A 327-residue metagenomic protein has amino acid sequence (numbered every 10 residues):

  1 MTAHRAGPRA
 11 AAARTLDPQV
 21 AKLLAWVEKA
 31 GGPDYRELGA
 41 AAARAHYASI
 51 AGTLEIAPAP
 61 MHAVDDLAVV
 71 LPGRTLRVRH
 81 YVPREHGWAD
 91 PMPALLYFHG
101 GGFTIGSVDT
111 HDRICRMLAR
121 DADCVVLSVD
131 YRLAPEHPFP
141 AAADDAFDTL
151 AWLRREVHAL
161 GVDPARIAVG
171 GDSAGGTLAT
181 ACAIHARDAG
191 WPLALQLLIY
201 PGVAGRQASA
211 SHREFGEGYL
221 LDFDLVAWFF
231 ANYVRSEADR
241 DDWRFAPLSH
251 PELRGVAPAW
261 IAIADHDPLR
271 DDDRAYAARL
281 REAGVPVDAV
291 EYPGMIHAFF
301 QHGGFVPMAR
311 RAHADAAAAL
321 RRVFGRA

Functional and structural regions predicted by a protein language model:
M1-P83, G325-A327: A glycine/proline-hinged amphipathic helix-loop "lid/cap" segment that gates access to hydrophobic ligand pockets
P91-G100: Short beta-strand element of the alpha/beta-hydrolase
H99-I105, H266: Active-site glycine-rich loops that stabilize anionic/oxyanionic intermediates across multiple enzyme folds
D109-S128: Short amphipathic alpha-helix adjacent to the substrate-entry channel of hydrolases
H137-H158, A316: Alpha/beta-hydrolase active-site loop
R154-V169: Gly/Ser-rich "nucleophile elbow"/oxyanion-hole loop immediately N-terminal to the catalytic nucleophile in hydrolases
P164-A165, T180-A327: Alpha/beta hydrolase fold serine-hydrolase catalytic domain that processes acyl esters and thioesters
G171, G175, A179: Gly/Ala-rich beta-loop-alpha elbow adjacent to hydrolase catalytic centers
